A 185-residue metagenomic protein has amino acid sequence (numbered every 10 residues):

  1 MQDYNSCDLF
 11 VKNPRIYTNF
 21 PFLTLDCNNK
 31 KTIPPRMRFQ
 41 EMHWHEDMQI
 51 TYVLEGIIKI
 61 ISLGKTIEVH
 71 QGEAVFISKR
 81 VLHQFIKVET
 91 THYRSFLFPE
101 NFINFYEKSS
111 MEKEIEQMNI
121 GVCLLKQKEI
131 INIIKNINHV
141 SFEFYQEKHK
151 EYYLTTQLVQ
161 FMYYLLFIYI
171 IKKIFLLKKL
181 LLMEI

Functional and structural regions predicted by a protein language model:
M1-H70: Generic protein-terminus/edge-of-domain signal
M1-N28, L82-Y145, L165-K172: A hydrophobic/aromatic-rich effector-binding and dimerization subdomain of bacterial HTH-type transcriptional regulators
D47, Q71, T90-H92, T155: A structure-centric signal for secondary-structure junctions around beta-strands
V69-L82, V88: Conserved metal-binding segment of the jelly-roll/cupin
E129, Q157, L181-I185: N-terminal positioning helix adjacent to the helix-turn-helix/winged-helix DNA-binding module
K135, L176-I185: A short, Lys/Arg-enriched amphipathic alpha-helix from helix-turn-helix/homeodomain DNA-binding modules
F144-Q160: All-alpha amphipathic helical-bundle segments outside canonical DNA-binding/catalytic cores that form hydrophobic
